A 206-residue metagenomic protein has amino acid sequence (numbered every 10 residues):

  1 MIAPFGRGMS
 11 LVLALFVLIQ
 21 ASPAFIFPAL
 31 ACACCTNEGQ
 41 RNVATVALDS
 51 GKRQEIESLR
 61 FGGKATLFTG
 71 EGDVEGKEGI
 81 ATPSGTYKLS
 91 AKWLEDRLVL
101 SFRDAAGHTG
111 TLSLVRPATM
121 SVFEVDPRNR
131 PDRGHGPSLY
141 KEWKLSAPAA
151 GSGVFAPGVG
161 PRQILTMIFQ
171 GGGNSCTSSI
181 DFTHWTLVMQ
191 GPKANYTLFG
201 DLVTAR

Functional and structural regions predicted by a protein language model:
M1-G6: N-terminal secretory signal peptides that target proteins for export/translocation
M9, L13, S175-T177: Residues in flexible loops and secondary-structure boundaries
L11-A24: Bacterial N-terminal signal peptides
P23-A31: Sec/Tat signal peptide C-region and signal peptidase I cleavage site
L30-R206: Cysteine-centric segments in proteins
